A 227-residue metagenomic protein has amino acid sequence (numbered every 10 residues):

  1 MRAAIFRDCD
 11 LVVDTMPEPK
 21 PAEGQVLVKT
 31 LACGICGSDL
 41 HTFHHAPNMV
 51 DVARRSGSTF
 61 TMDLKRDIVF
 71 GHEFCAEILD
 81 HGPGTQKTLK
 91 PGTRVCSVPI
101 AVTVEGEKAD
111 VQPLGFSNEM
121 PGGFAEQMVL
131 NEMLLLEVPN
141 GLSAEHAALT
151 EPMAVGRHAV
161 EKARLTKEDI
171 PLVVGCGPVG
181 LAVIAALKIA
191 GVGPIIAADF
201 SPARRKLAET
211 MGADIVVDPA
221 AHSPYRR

Functional and structural regions predicted by a protein language model:
P19-C33, N48-A101, P139-G141: Glycine-rich beta-strand-centered segment in the early N-terminal region that forms part of a ligand/cofactor-binding
H41-M49: Short Gly/aromatic-enriched secondary-structure transition segments
F60-D67, H72, V98-V174: NAD(P)H dinucleotide-binding glycine-rich loop of Rossmann-like/cofactor-binding domains, especially the beta1-alpha1
E161, I184-I189: Surface-exposed amphipathic alpha-helices with a cationic face
V173-C176, K188-R227: Adenosine-nucleotide cofactor-binding segment
G180-L181: N-terminal Rossmann-fold NAD(P) dinucleotide-binding loop
